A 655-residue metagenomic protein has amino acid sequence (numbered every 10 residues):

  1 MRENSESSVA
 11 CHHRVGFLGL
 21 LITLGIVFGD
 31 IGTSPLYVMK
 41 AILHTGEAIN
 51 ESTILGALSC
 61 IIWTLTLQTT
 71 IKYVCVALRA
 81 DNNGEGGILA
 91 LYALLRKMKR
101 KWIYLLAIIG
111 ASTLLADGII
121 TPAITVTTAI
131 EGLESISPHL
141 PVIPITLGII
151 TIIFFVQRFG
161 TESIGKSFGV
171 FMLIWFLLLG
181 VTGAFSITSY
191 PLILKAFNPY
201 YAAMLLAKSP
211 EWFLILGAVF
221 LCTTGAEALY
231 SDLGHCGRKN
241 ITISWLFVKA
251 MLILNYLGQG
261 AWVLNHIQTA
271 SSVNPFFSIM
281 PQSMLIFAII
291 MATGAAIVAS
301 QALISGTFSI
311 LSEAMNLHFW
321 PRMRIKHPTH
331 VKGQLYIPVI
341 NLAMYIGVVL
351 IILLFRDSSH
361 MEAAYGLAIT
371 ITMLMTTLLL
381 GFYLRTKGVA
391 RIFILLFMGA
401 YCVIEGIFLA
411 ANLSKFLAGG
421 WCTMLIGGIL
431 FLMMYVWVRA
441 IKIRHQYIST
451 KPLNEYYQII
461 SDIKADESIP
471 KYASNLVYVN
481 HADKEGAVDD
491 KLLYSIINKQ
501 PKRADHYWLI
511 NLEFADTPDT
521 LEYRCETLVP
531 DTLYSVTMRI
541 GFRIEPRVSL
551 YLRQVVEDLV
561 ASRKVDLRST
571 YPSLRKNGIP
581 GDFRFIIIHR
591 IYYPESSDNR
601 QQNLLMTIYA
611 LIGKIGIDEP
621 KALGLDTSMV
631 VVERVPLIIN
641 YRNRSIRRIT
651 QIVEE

Functional and structural regions predicted by a protein language model:
R2-E655: The structured alpha-helical core of multi-pass membrane proteins
